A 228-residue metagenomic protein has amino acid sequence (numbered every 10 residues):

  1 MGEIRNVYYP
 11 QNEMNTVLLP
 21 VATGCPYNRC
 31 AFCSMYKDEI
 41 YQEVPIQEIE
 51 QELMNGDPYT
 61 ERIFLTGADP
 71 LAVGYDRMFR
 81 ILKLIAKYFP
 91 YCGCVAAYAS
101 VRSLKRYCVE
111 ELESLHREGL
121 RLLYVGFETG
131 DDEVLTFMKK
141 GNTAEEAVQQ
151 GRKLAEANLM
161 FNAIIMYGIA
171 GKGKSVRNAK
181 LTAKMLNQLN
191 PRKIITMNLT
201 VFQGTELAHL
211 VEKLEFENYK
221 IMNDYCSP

Functional and structural regions predicted by a protein language model:
M1-E13, F89, N187, R192-P228: Auxiliary Fe-S-binding modules of radical SAM enzymes
E3-E48: Canonical Radical SAM [4Fe-4S] cluster-binding loop centered on the CxxxCxxC motif and its immediate flanking residues
C25, C33, I49, L65 (+3 more regions): Conserved, mostly hydrophobic/aromatic
M35-I40, F137-N142, V211-E217: Short glycine-enriched, charge-decorated loop/helix-capping segments at active-site entrances that position
I49, M78, C108, A147 (+2 more regions): Aromatic/hydrophobic pocket-lining residues that form the small-molecule binding cavity in soluble enzyme cores
G56-E156: Conserved SAM/AdoMet-binding glycine-rich loop
L65, L122, E145-L207: Conserved C-terminal portion of the radical SAM core fold that forms the substrate/S-adenosylmethionine-binding
F79-A86, G119, K174-P191, K213-I221: Short, electropositive alpha-helical surface patch
